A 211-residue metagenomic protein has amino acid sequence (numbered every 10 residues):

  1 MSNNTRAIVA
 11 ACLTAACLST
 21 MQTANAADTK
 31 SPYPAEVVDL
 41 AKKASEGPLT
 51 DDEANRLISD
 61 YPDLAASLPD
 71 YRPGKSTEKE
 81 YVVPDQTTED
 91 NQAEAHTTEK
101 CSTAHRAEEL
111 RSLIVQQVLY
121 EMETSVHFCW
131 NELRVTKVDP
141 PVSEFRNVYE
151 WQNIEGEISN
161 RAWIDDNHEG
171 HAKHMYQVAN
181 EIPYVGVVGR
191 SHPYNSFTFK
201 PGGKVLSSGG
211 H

Functional and structural regions predicted by a protein language model:
M1-L110: N-terminal prepro-regions of secreted/extracellular proteins
Q92-H211: Mature secreted bioactive peptide module from preproproteins
